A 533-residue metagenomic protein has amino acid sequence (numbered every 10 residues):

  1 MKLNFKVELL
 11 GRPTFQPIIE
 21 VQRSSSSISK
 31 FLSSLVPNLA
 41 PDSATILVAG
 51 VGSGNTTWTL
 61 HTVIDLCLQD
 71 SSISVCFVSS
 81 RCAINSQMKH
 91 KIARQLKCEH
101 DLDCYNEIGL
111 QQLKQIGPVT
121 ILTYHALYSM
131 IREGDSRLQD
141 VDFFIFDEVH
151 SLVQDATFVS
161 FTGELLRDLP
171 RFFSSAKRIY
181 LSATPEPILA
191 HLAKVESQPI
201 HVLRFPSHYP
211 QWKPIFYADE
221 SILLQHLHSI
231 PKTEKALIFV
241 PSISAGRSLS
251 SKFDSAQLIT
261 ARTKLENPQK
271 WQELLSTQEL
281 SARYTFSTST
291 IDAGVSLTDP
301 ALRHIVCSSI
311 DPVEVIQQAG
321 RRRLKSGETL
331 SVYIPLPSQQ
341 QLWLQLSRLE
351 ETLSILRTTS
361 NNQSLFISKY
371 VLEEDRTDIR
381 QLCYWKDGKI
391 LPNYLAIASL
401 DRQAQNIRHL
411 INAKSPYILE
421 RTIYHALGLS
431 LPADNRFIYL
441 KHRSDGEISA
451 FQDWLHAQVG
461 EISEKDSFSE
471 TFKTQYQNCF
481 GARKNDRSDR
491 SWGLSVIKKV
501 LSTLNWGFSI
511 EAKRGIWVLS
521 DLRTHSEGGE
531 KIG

Functional and structural regions predicted by a protein language model:
M1-L181, P185-F286, T290-Q317, R322-P337 (+1 more regions): N-terminal helicase ATP-binding lobe
